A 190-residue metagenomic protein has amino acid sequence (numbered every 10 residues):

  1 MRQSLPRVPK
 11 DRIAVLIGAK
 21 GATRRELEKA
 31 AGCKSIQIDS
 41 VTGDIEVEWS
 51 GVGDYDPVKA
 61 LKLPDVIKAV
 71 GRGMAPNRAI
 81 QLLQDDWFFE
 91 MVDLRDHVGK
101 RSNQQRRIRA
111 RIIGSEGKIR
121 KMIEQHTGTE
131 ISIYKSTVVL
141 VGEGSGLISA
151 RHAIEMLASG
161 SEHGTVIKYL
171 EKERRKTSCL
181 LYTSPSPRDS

Functional and structural regions predicted by a protein language model:
A14-A30, I108-M122: Short amphipathic alpha-helix segments
E26-E28, G53-I80, G144-V166: Charge-rich, low-aromatic oligomerization/scaffolding segments with amphipathic character
K29-V41, H126-K135, T165: Polar interaction faces of repeat-based domains
S40-D56, K135-G146: Short glycine/threonine-rich beta-strand-turn micro-motifs
P64-Q104: Ordered, amphipathic secondary-structure segments that act as subunit-interaction surfaces in large macromolecular
A75-E90, T165-L181: Short proline/glycine- and acidic-rich turn/helix-capping motifs at secondary-structure junctions
R95-I133: Long, charge-patterned amphipathic alpha-helical coiled-coil/hairpin "stalk" segments used as oligomerization
Y182-S190: Single conserved hydrophobic/aromatic residue that forms the stacking wall/gate of nucleotide- or nucleobase-binding
